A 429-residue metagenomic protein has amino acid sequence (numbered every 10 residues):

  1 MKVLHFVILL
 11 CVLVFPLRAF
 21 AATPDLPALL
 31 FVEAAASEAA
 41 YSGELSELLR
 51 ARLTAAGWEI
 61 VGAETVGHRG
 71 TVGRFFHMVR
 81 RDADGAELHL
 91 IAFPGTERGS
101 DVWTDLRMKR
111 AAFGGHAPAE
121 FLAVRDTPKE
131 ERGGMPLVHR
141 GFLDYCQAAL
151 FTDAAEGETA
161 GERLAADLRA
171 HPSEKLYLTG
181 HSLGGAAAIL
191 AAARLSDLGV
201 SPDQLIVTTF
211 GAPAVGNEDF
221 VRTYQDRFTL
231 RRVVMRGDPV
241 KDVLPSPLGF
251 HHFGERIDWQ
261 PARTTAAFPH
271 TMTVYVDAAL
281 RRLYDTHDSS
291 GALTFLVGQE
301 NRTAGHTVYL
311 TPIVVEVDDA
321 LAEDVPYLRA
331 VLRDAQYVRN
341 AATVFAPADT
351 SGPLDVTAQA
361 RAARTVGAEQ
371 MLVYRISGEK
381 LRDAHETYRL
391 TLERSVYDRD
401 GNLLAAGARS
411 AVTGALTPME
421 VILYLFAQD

Functional and structural regions predicted by a protein language model:
F6-R18: Bacterial N-terminal signal peptides
F20-A22: Boundary of Sec targeting at the N-terminus
E59-T179, D197-Q204, R227: A conserved cap/lid and substrate-binding interface adjacent to the catalytic center of lipid-processing enzymes
E162-L248: Serine-dependent carboxylesterase/thioesterase catalytic core of lipase-like alpha/beta-hydrolase/SGNH enzymes
N217-R302: Lipolytic serine-hydrolase domain surface
L296-A342: A structural "domain/chain start" motif
V308-P312, D355-R382: A short, hydrophobic beta-strand-centered structural micro-motif
V373-M419, L423-L425: Amphipathic beta-strand/beta-sheet edge segments enriched in Tyr/Trp
